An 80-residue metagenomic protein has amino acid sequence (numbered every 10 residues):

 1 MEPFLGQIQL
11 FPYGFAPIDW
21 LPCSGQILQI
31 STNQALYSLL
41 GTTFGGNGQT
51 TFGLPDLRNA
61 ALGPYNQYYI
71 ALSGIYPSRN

Functional and structural regions predicted by a protein language model:
M1-N80: Low-complexity Ser/Thr/Gly/Asn-rich repetitive segments
